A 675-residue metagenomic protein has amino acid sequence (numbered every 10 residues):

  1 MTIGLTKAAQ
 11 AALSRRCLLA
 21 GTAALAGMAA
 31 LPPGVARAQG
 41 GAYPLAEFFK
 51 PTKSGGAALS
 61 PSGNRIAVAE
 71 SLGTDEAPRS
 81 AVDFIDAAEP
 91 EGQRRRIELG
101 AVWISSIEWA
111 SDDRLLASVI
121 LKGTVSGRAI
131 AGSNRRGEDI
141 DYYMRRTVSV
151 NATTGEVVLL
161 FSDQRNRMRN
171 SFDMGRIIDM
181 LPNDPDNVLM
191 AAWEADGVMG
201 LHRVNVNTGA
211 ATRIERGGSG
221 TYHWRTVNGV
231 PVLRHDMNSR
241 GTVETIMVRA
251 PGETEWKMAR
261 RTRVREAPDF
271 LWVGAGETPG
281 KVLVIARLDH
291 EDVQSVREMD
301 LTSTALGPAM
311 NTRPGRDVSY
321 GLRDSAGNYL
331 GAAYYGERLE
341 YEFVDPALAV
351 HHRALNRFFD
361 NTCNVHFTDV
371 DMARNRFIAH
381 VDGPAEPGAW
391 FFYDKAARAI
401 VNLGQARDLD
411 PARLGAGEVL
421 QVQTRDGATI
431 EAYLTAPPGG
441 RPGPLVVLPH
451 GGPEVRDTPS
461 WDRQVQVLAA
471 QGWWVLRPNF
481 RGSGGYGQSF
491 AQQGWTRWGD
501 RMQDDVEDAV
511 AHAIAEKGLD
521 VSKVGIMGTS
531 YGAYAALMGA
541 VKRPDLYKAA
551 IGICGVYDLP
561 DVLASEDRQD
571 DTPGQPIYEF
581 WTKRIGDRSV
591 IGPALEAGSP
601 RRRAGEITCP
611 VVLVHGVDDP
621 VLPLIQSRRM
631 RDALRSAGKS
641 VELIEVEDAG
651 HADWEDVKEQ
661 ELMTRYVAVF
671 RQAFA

Functional and structural regions predicted by a protein language model:
M1-L31: N-terminal secretory signal peptides
G21, Q39-R376, P384-E386: Beta-propeller folds
G34-A38: Sec/Tat signal peptide C-region and signal peptidase I cleavage site
Y222-W224, Y341-P438, R463-Q466, A470-Q471 (+1 more regions): Non-catalytic accessory segments flanking enzyme active sites
L233, L330, L420, V447 (+4 more regions): Hydrophobic/aromatic beta-strand patches that form the interior of the parallel beta-sheet core in alpha/beta enzyme
D382, L448-G452, G616: Glycine-rich His-Gly loop
A412-E431, T435-E516, T529: Cap/lid segment of the alpha/beta-hydrolase catalytic domain
F480-A675: Active-site-proximal cap/loop segments of hydrolase catalytic domains
